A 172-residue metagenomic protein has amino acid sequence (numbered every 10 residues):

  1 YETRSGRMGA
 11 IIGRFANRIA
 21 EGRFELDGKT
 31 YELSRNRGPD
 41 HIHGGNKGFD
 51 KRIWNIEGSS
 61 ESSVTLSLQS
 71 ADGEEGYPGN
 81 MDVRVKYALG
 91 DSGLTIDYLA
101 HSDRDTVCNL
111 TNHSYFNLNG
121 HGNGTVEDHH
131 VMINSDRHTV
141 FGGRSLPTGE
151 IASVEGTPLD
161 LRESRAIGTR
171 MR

Functional and structural regions predicted by a protein language model:
Y1-R172: An exposed, glycine/acidic-rich loop-and-rim segment of catalytic or binding clefts
